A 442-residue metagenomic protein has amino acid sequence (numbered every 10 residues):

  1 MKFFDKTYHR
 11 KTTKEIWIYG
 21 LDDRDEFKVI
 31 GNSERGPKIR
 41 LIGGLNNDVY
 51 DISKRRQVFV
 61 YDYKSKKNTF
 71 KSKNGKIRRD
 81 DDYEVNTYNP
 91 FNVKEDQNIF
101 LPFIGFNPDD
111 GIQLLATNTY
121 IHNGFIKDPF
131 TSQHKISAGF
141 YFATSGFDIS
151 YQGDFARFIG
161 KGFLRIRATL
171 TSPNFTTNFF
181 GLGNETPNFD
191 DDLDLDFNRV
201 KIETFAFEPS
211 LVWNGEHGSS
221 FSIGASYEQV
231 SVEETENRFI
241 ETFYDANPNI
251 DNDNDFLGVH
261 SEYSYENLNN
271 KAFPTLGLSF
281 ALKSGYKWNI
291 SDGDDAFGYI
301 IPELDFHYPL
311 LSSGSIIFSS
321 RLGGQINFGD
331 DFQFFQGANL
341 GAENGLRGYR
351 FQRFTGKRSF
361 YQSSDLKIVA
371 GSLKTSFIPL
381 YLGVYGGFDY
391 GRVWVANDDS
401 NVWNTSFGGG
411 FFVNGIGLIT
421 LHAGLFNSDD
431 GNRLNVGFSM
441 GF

Functional and structural regions predicted by a protein language model:
E15, R24-E26, G36-K38, Q57: Detector for repetitive beta-architecture
Y19, V29-G31, I42, D48-N178 (+7 more regions): Outer-membrane beta-barrel initiation region
V93-K94, S150, F179, D191-F197 (+3 more regions): C-terminal outer-membrane beta-barrel translocator/porin domains of Gram-negative envelope proteins and their
F100, A116, Y151-G153, F207-P209 (+6 more regions): Membrane-embedded beta-strands of outer-membrane beta-barrel proteins, especially the hydrophobic/small aromatic
P102-F106, H134-F140, L164-N184, I223-Q229 (+9 more regions): Transmembrane beta-barrel strands of outer-membrane/channel proteins
F140-S150, F155-F207, G324-E343, R353 (+2 more regions): Outer-membrane beta-barrel translocator/channel fold
F180-F189, E228, N237-A246, F297-I301 (+3 more regions): Flexible, surface-exposed loop regions and adjacent strand-edge segments of Gram-negative outer-membrane beta-barrel
H260, V413, N432-F442: Outer-membrane beta-barrel "beta-signal"
